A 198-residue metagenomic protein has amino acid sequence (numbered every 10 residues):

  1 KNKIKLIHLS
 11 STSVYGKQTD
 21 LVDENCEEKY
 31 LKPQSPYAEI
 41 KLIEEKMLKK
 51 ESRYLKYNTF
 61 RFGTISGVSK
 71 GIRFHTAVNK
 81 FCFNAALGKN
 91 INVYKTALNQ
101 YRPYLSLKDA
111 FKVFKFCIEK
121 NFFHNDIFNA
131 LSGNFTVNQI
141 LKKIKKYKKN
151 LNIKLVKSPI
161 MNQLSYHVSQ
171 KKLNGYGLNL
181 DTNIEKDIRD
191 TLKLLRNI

Functional and structural regions predicted by a protein language model:
K1-Q34: Conserved Rossmann-fold NAD(P)-dependent oxidoreductase catalytic core, especially the SDR/UDP-sugar
I7-L9, F60, F81, A130: Hydrophobic structural elements of the Rossmann-like NAD(P)H-binding subdomain that define the short-chain
V14-Y15, I65-G67, A110, F135: Conserved sequence/active-site signature of Rossmann-fold short-chain dehydrogenase/reductase
K17, K32-G63, A85-L87: Active-site Tyr-X1-5-Lys
K17-T19, S69-G71, Q139-I140: Short glycine-/acidic-enriched loop or helix-start segments at secondary-structure transitions that form or flank
Y30, Y57-G71, K80-L105: A conserved pocket-lining segment of Rossmann-fold NAD(P)-dependent short-chain dehydrogenase/reductase
L48, F81, K172-N174: Structural element of the ATP-grasp superfamily
K89, Y94-I198: C-terminal substrate-binding subdomain of Rossmann-fold SDR/epimerase-dehydratase oxidoreductases
